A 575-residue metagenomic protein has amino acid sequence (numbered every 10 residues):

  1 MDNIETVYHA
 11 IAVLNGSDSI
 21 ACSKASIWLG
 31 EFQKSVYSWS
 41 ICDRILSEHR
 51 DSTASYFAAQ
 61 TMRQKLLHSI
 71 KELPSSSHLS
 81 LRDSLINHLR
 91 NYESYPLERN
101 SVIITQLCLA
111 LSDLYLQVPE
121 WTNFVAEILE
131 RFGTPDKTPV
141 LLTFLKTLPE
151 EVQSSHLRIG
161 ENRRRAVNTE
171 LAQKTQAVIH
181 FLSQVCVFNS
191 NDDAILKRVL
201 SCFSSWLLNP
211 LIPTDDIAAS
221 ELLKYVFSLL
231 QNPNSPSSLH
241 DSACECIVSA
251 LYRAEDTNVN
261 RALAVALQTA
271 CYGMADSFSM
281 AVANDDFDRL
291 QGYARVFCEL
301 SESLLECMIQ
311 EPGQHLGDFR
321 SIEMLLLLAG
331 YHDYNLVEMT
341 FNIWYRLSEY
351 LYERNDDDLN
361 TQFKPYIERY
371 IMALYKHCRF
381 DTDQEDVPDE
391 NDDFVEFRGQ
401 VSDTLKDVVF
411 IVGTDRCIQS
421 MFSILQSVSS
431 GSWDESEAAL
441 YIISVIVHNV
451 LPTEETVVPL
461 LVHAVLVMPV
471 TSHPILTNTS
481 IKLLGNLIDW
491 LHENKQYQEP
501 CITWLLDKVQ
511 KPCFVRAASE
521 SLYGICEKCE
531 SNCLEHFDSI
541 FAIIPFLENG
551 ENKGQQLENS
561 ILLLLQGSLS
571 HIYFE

Functional and structural regions predicted by a protein language model:
M1-C42, T53: N-terminal alpha-helical scaffolding segments that mark the starts of alpha-solenoid/helical-repeat architectures
A12, G16-S19, E48-A54, R90-V102 (+17 more regions): Short coil/turn segments at helix-helix junctions and helix-capping linkers within large alpha-helical proteins
W28, S69-R82, P96-N100, V118-L129 (+15 more regions): HEAT/armadillo-like alpha-solenoid scaffolds in large eukaryotic assembly and transport factors
L29-Q33, T61-S69, C108-L116, L141-V152 (+12 more regions): Hydrophobic residues within the alpha-helices of tandem HEAT/HEAT-like
G30, S35-H68, S84, E221 (+5 more regions): General structural concept
D43, I70-C186, E323, L327-V445 (+2 more regions): Alpha-helical repeat/alpha-solenoid scaffolds of the HEAT/ARM/MIF4G superfamily and closely related elongated all-alpha
L196-S201, Q291, R295, T414 (+3 more regions): Active-site-adjacent "gating/activation" loops or surface patches in catalytic cores
C271-Q314, F319-L327: Non-catalytic protein-protein interaction scaffold segments in large eukaryotic complex-forming proteins
